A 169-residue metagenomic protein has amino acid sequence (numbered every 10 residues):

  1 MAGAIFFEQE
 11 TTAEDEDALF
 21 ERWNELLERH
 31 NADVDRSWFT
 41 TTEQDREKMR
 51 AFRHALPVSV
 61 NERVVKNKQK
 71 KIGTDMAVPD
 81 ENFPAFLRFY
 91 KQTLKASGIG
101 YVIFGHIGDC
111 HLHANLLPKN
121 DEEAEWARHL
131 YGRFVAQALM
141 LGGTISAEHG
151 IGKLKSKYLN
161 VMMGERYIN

Functional and structural regions predicted by a protein language model:
M1-A147, I151-N169: Noncatalytic alpha-helical scaffold of FAD-dependent oxidoreductases
